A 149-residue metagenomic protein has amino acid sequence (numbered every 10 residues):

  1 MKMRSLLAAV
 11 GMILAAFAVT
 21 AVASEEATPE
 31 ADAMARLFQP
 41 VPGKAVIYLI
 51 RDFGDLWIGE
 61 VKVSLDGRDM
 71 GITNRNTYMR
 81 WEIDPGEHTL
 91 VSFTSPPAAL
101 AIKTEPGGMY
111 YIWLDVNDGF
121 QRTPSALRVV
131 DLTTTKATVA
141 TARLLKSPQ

Functional and structural regions predicted by a protein language model:
M1-V10: Bacterial N-terminal signal peptides that target proteins for export
A9-A18: Bacterial N-terminal signal peptides
A21-Q149: Short loop/turn and low-complexity linker motifs enriched in small/turn-promoting residues
